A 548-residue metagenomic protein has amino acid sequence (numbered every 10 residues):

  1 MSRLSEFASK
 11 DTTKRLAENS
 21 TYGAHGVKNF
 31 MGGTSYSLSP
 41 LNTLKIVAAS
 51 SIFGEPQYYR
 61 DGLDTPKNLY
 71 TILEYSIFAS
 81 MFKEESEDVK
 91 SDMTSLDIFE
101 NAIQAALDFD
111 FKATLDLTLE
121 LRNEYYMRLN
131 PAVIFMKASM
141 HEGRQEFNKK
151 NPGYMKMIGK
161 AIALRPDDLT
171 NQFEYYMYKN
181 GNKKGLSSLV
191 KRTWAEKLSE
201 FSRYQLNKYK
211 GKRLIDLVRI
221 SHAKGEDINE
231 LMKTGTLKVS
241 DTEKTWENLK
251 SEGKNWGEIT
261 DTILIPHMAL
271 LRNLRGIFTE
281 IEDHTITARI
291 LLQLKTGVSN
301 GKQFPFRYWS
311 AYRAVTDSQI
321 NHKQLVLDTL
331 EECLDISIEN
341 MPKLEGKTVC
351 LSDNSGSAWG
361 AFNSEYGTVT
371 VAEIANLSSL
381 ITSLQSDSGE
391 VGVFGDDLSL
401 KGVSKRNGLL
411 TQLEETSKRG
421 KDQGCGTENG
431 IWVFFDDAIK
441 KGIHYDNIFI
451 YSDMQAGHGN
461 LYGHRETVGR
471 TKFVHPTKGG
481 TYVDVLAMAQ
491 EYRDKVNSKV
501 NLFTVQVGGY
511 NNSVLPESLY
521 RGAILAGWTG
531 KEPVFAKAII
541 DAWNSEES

Functional and structural regions predicted by a protein language model:
M1-V369, L384-S548: Long lumenal/extracellular ectodomains of secretory and single-pass membrane proteins
